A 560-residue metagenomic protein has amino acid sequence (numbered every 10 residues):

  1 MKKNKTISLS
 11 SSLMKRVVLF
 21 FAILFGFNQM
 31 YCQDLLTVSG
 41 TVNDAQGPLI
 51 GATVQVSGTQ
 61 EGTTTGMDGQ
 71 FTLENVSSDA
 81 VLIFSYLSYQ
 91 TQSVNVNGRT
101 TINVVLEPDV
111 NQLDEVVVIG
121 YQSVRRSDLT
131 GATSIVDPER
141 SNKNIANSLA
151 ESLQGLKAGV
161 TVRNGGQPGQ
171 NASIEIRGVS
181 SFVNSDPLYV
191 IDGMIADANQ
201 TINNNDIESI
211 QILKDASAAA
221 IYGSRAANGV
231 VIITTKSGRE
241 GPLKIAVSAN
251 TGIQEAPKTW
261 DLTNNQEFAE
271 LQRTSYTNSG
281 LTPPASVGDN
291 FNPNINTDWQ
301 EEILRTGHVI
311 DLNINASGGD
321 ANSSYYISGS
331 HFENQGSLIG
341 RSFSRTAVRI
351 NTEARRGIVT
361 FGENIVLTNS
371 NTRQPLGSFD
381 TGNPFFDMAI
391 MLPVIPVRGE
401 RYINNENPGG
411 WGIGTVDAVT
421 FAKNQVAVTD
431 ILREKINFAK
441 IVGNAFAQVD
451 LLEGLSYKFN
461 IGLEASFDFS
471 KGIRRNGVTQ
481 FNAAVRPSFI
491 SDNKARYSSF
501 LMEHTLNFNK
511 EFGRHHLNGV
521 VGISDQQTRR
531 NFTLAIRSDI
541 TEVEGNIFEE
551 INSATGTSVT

Functional and structural regions predicted by a protein language model:
K2-F20, L24-G362, V366-T368, P375 (+2 more regions): Short, small/polar-rich motifs associated with maturation and membrane association, primarily at protein termini
L156-K157, L452, V543: Acidic-histidine catalytic/liganding microenvironments
E240-N296, G336-L338, F343, A347-K440 (+1 more regions): Surface-exposed loop/interface segments of Gram-negative outer-membrane beta-barrel transport/assembly proteins
V449: Extracellular and analogous surface-interaction loops
L455: An active-site-proximal structural segment forming one wall of the substrate-binding cleft that immediately precedes
